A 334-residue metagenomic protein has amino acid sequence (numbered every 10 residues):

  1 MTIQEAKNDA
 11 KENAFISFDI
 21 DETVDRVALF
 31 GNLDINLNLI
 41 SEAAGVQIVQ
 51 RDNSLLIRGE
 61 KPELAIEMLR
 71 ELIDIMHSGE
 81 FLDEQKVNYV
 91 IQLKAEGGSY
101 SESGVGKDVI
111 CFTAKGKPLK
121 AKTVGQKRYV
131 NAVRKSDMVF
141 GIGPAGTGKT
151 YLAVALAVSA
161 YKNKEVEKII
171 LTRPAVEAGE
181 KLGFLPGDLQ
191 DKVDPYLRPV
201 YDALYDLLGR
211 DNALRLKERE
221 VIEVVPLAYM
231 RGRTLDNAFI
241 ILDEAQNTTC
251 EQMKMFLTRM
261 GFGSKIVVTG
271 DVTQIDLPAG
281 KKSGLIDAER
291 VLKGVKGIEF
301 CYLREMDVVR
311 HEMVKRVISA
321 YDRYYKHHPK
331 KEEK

Functional and structural regions predicted by a protein language model:
M1-A10, H328-K334: Acidic, low-complexity intrinsically disordered tails
M1-I3, I73, G79, L227 (+1 more regions): Nucleotide/phosphate-binding catalytic cleft detector across ATP-hydrolyzing and phosphate-transferring enzymes
K7-V27: Short glycine-/aliphatic-rich beta-strand segments at the starts of folded cytosolic domains
I20-E22, Q50-D52, G59, R173 (+2 more regions): Flexible glycine-/small-residue-rich
D25-E42: Short amphipathic alpha-helix segments
E42, I48-G106: Interdomain "pre-motor" coupling segment immediately N-terminal to P-loop NTPase/helicase cores
Y100-A121, Q126-K127: P-loop NTP-binding catalytic core
A114-V124, A132-L242, Q246-K334: Conserved helicase motor core of SF1/SF2 NTP-dependent helicases
